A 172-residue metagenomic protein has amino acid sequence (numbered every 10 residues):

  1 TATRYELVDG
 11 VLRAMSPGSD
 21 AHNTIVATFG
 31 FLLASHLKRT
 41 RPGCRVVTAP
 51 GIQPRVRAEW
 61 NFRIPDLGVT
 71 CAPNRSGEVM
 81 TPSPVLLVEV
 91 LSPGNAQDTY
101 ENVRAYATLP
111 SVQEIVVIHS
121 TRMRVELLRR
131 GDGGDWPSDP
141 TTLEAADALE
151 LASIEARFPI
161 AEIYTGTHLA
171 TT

Functional and structural regions predicted by a protein language model:
T1-T172: Gly/Pro/Ser/Thr-rich low-complexity, intrinsically disordered segments predominantly at protein N-termini
